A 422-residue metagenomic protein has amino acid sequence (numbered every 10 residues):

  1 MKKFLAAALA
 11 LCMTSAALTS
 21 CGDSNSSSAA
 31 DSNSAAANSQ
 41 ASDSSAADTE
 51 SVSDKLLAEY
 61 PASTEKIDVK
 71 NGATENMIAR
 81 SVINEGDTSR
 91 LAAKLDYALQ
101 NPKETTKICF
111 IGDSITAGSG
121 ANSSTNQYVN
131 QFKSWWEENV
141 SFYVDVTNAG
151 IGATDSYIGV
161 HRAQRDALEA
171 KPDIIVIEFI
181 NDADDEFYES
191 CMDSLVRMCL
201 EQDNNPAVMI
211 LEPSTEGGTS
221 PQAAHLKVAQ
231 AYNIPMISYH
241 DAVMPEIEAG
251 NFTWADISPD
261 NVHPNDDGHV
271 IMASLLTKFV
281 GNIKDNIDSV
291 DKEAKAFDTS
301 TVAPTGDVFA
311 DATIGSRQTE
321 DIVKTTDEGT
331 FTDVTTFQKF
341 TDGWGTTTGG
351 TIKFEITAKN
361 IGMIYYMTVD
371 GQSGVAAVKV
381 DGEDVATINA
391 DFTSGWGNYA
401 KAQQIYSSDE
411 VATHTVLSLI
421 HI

Functional and structural regions predicted by a protein language model:
K2-A6, C21-C109, T116-S123, E137 (+3 more regions): N-terminal secretory targeting modules
M13-A17: Hydrophobic core
S53, Y60-M77, V82, S114-I115 (+3 more regions): Cell-envelope and extracellular/periplasmic
F110-G112, T253-W254: Short, conserved helix/loop micro-motifs enriched in His/Cys and acidic residues
N130-F142, T154, I158-S289, G345-T347 (+2 more regions): Alpha-helical cap/lid subdomain in secreted, periplasmic, or secretory-pathway luminal O-acyl-processing enzymes
